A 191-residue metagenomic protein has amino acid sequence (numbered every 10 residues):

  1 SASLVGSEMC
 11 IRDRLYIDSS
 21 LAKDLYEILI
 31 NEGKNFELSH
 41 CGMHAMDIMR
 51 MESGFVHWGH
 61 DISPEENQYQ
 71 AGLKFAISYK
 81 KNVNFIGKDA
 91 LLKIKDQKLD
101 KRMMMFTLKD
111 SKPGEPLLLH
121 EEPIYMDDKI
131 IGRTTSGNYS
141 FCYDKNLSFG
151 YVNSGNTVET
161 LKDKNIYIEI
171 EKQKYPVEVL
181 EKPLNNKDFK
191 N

Functional and structural regions predicted by a protein language model:
S1-G6, I11: Single conserved hydrophobic/aromatic residue that forms the stacking wall/gate of nucleotide- or nucleobase-binding
E8, L15, M51, G87: A residue-level signal for conserved active-site and pocket-lining positions in enzyme catalytic cores
I17-A45: Internal alpha/beta scaffold segment
K23-E27, E52, G59-H60, D188: Short helix/loop capping segments that flank catalytic or ligand/cofactor-binding pockets
L29-E37, F55, G59, K95 (+1 more regions): Structural signal for hydrophobic packing residues in well-ordered secondary-structure cores of soluble enzyme domains
G42-D61: Short, conserved secondary-structure transition motifs
G72-N191: Glycine-rich, small/acidic residue-mixed loop/short-helix segments
